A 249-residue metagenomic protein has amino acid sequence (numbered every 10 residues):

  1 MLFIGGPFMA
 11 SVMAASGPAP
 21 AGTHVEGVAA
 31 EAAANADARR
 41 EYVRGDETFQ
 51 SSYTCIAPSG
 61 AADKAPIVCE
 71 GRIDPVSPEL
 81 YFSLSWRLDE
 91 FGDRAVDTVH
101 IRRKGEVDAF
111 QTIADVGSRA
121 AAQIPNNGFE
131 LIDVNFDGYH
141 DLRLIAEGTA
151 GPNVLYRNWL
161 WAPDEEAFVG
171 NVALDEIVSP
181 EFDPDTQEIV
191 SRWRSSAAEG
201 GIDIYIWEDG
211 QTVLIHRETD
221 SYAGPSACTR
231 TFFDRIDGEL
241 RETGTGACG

Functional and structural regions predicted by a protein language model:
F3-G5, V12-D93, T186-G249: Acidic, small-residue rich beta-repeat scaffolds with periodic aromatic anchors
A61-K64, D115-G128, L174-E181, E199 (+1 more regions): Repeat-based blade/solenoid architectures
E70-I73, I124-V134, I177-V190: Beta-propeller blade termini
R94-V96, G151-N158, A198-D203: Structural motif
I101-G105, N153-V169, I204-D209: Beta-propeller blade repeat segments, especially FG-GAP/WD-type strand-to-loop junctions in 6- to 7-bladed propeller
Q111-D115, V169-D175, L214-D220: Beta-propeller fold detector
D137: Acidic carboxylate motifs that coordinate Ca2+ or other divalent cations, activating on Asp/Glu
L142-E147: Hydrophobic beta-strand segments that make up the repeating blades of beta-propeller and related beta-repeat
